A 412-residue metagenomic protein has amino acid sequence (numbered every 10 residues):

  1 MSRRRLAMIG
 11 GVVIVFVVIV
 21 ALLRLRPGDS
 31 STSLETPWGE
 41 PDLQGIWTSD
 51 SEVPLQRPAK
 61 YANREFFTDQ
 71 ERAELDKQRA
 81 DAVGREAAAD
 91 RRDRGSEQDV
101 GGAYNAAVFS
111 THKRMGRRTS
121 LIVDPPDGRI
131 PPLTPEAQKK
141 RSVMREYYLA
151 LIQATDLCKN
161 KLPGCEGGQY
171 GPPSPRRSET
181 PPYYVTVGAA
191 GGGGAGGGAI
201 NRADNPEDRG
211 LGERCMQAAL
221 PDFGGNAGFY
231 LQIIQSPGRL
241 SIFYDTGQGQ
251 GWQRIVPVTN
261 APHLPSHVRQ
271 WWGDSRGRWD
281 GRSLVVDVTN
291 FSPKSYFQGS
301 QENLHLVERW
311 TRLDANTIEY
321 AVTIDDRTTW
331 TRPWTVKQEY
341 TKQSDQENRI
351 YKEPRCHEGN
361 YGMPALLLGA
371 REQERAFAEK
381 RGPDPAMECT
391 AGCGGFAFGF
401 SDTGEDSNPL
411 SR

Functional and structural regions predicted by a protein language model:
S2-R412: PEST-like low-complexity, intrinsically disordered acidic/proline/serine-rich tracts that flank trafficking/processing
